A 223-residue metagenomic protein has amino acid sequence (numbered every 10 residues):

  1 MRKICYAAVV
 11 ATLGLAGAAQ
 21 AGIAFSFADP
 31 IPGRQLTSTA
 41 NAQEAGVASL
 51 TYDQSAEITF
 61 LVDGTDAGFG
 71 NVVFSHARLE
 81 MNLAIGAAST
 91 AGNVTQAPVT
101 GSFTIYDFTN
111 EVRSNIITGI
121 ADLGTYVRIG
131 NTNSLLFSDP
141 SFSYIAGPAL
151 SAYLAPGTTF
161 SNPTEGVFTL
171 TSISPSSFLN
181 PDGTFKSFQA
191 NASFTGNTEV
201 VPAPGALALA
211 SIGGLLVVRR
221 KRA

Functional and structural regions predicted by a protein language model:
M1-A24, S187-V218: Short, threonine-centered small-residue motifs that mark membrane-proximal processing/anchoring sites and TM-junction
V9, Q35, F60, N82 (+9 more regions): Residues in flexible loops and secondary-structure boundaries
A11-L13, A48, A77, P148 (+5 more regions): Intrinsic-disorder/low-complexity peptide segments enriched for small residues
A21-P98, P175-V200: N-terminal segment immediately downstream of the Sec signal-peptide cleavage site in secreted/extracellular proteins
V99-F103, D107-S177: Acidic, glycine-rich flexible loop segments
R220-A223: Short, charged juxtamembrane terminal tails flanking transmembrane helices
